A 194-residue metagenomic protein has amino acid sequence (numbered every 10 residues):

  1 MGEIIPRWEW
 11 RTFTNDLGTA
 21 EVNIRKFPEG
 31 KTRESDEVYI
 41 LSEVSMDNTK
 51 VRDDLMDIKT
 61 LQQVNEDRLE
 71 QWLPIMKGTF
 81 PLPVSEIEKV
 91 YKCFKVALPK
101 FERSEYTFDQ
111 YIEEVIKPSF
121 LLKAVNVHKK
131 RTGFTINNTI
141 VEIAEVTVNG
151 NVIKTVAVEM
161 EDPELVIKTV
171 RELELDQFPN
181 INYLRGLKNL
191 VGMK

Functional and structural regions predicted by a protein language model:
M1-I136, L175-K194: N-terminal strand-loop-strand beta-hairpin
M1-W8, T147-V152, E161: Structural preference for solvent-exposed beta-strand-turn elements and adjacent flexible terminal/loop segments within
E9, E142, E159: Acidic-residue sensor for enzyme active/binding pockets
T19, D67, V152, L165-I167: Intrinsically disordered, low-complexity acidic/polar segments
K130, T139, V152-K154: A short pocket-lining beta-strand/turn micro-motif at the edge of beta-sheets
F134-T147: Short amphipathic beta-strand starts and helix->beta connectors
V148-G150, A157-M193: Mixed-charge, glycine-accented linear interaction segment located at domain edges/termini
